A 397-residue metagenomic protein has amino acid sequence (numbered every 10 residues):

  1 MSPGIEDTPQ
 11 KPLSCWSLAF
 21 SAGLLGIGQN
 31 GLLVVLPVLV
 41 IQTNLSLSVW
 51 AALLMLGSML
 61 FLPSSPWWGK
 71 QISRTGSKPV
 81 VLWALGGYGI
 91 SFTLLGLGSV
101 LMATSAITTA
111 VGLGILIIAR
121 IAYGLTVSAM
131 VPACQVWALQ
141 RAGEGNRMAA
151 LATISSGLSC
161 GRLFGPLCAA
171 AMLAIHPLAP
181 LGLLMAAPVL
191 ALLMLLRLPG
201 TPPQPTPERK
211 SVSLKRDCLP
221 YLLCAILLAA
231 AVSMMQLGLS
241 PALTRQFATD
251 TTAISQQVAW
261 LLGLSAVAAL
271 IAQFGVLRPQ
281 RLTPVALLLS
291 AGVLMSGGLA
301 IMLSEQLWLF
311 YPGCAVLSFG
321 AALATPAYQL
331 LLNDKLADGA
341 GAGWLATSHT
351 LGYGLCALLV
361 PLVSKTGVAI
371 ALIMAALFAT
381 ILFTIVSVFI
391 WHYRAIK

Functional and structural regions predicted by a protein language model:
T8-S58, A229-A248: Helix-loop boundary and gating motifs at the non-cytosolic
G23, A106-A129, I226, L309-L323: Hydrophobic core of transmembrane alpha-helices in multi-pass small-molecule transporters, especially MFS/SLC-type
L45-L56, A149, T153, A248-A266: Loop-to-transmembrane helix entry
M59-P66, Q257-Q280: Transmembrane alpha-helices of Major Facilitator/SLC transporters
G87-T109, L294-E305: C-terminal ends and interior cores of transmembrane alpha-helices in multi-pass membrane transporters/permeases
A119-L158: Cytoplasmic helix-loop-helix junction between adjacent transmembrane helices in 12-TM secondary transporters
P284-A327: C-terminal transmembrane helical hairpin of 12-TM major facilitator-type secondary transporters
D338-V368: A late C-terminal transmembrane helix in Major Facilitator Superfamily
